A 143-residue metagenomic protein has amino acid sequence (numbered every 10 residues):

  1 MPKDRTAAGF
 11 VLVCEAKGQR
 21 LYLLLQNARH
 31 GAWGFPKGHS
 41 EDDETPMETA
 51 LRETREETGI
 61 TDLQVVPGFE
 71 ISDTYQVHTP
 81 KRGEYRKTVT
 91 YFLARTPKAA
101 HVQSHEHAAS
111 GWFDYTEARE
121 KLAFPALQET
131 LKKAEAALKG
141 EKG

Functional and structural regions predicted by a protein language model:
M1-L21: Conserved N-terminal beta-strand and adjoining loop/helix that marks the start of the Nudix/MutT-like hydrolase domain
T6-A8, K87-T90, A108: Change "...and in nucleic-acid phosphodiester-cleaving endonucleases..." to "...and in nucleic-acid processing enzymes
K17-Q19, R29-G31, E41, I71-Q76 (+1 more regions): Short, charged/polar surface micro-motifs in flexible loops or helix N-caps
G18-T61: Conserved Nudix-box catalytic region and its N-terminal flanking loop in Nudix hydrolases and closely related
G34, R86, W112: Short aromatic/basic micro-patch
G59-A99: Active-site segment of metal-dependent pyrophosphate-handling enzymes, primarily the Nudix hydrolase catalytic core
Y91, R95-K132: NUDIX/MutT-family hydrolases
